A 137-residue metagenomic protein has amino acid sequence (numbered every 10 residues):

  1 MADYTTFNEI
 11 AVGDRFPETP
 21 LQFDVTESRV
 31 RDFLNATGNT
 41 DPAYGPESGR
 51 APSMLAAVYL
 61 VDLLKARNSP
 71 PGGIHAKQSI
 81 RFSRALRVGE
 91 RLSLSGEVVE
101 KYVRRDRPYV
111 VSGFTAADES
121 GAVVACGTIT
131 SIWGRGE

Functional and structural regions predicted by a protein language model:
M1-K77: Hot-dog-fold acyl-thioester-processing enzymes
M1-N8, A85-E137: HotDog/MaoC-like acyl-thioester-processing domains
Q22-D24, R81, T130-I132: Generic structural detector for well-ordered beta-strands
E47-A51, F82, F114: Residue-level signal for alpha-helical context at structural boundaries
S69-S95: Mid-chain, well-packed structural core segment of small domains
